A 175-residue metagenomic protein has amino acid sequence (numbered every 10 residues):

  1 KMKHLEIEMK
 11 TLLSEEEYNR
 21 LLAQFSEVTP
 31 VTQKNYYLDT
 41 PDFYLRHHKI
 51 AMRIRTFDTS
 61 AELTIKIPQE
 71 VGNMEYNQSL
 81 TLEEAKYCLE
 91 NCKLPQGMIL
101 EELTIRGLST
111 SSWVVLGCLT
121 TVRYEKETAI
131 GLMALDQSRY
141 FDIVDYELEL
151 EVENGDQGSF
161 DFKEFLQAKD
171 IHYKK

Functional and structural regions predicted by a protein language model:
K1-K175: Phosphate-end processing signature that detects enzymes handling 5′-triphosphorylated RNA and polyphosphate
